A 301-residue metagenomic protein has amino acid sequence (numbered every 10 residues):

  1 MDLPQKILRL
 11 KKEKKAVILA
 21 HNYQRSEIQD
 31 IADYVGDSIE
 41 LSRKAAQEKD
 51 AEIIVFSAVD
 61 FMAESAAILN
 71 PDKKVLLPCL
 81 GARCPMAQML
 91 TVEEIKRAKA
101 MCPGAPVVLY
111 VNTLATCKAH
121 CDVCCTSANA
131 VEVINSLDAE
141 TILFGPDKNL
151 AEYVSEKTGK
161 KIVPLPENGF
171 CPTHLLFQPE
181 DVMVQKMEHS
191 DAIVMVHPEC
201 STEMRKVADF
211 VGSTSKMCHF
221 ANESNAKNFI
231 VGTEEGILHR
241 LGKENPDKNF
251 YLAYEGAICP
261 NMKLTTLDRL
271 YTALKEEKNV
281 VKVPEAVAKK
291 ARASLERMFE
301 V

Functional and structural regions predicted by a protein language model:
M1-V231, I237-V301: Active-site loop-to-helix "anion-binding N-cap" substructures in soluble metabolic enzymes
